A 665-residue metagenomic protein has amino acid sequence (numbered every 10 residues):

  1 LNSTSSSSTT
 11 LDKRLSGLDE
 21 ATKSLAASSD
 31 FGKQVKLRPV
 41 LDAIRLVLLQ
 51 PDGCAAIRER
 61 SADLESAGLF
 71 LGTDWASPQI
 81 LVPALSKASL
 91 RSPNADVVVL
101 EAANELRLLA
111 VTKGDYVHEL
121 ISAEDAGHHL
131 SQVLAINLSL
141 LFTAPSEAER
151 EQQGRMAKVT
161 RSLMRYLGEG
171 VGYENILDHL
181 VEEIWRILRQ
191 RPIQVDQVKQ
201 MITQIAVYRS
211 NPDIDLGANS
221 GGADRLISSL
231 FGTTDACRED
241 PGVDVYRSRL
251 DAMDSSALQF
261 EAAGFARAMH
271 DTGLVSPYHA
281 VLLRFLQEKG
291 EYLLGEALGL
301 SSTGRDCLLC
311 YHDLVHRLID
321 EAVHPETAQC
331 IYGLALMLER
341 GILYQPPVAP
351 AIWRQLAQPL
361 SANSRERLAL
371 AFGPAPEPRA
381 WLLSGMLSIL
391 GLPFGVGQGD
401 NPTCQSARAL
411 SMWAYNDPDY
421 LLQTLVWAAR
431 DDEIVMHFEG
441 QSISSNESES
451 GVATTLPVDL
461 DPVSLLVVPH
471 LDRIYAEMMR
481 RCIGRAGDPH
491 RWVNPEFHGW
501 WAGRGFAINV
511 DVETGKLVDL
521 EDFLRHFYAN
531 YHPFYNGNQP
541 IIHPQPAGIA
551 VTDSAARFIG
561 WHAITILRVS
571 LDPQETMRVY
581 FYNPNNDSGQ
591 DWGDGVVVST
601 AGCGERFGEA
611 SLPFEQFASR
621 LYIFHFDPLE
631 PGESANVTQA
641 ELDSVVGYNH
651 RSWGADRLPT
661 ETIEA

Functional and structural regions predicted by a protein language model:
L1-G264: N-terminus-biased targeting/localization segments
A252, L258-C330: Long, acidic/serine-threonine-rich intrinsically disordered regions with weak helical/coil propensity that act as
G299-V396, P402: Long amphipathic alpha-helical scaffold segments
Y311, V315, D511-A665: Active-site signature of cysteine proteases
S361, L387, G391, A409-L421 (+1 more regions): Hydrophobic/aromatic-lined pockets within catalytic cores
P376-W381, T403, W413, P418-D419 (+3 more regions): Secretion-targeting segments and adjacent low-complexity export tracts
G397-M412: Active-site nucleophilic cysteine motif
W427-G537: Papain-like cysteine protease catalytic cores
